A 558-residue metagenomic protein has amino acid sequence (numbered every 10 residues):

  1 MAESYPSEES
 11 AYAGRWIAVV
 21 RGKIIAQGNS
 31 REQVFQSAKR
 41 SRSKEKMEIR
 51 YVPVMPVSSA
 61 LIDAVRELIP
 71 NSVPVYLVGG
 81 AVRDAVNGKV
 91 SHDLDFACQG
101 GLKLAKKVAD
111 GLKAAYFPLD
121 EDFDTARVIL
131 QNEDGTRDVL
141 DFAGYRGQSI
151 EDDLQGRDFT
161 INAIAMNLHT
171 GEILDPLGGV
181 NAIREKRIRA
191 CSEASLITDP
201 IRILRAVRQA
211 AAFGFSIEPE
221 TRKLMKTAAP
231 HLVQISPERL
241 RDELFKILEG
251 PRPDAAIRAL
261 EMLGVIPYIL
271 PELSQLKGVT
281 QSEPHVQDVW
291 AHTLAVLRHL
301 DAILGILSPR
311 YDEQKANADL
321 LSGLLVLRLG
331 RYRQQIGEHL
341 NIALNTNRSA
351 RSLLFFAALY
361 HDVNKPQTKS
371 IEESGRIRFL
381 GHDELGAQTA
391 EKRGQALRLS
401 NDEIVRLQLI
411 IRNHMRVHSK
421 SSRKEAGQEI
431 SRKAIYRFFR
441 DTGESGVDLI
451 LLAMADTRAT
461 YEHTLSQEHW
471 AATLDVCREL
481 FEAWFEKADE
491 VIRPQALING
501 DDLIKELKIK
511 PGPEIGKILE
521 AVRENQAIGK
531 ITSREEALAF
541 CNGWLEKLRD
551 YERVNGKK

Functional and structural regions predicted by a protein language model:
M1, K44-V54: Short, charged, surface-exposed hinge/linker loops at domain edges that act as mobile lids or interdomain connectors
M1-R21: Short aromatic-glycine-(Arg/Gly/Cys) micro-motifs in beta-strand/loop hairpins
W16, I24, G171-I173: Hydrophobic residues embedded in beta-strands of well-ordered beta-sheets
G22-S30: A short, exposed loop/beta-hairpin motif centered on an aromatic-Gly-Thr core
N29-E48: A short, charged, amphipathic alpha-helix used as a generic interaction element across diverse proteins
P53-K558: Catalytic cores of the polymerase beta-like nucleotidyltransferase superfamily and closely associated nucleotide
